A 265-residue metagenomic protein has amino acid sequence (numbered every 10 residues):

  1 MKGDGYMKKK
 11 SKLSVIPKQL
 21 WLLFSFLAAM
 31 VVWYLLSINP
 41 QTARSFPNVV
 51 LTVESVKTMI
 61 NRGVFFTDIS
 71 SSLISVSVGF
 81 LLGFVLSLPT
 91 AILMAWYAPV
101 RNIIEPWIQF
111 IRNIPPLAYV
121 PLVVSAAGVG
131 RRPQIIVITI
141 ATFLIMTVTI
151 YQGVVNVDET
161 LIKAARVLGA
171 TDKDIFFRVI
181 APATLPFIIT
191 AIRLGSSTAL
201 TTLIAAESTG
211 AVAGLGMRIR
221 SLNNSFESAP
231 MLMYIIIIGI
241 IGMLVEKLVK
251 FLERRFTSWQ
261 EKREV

Functional and structural regions predicted by a protein language model:
M1-L27, K247-V265: Transmembrane alpha-helical segments of polytopic membrane transport and secretion proteins
I38-L81: Periplasmic/extracellular loop-to-transmembrane helix junction in inner-membrane transport proteins
V78-I108: Transmembrane-helix boundary motif in ABC transporter permease subunits
A98, V155, T190, L232-V265: C-terminal transmembrane helix and the adjacent membrane-cytosol boundary/short C-terminal tail of inner/organellar
Q109-I145, Q152-G153: Generic hydrophobic transmembrane alpha-helix motif, especially the helices
V124-A126, T201-I238, T257, E261-V265: Glycine-rich helix-loop "coupling/hinge" segments at transmembrane-helix boundaries in multipass transporters
I136, I140, D172-A205, M233 (+1 more regions): Transmembrane alpha-helices
V154-V157, A164-T184, N224: Short helix-to-coil transition segments within interhelical loops that connect adjacent transmembrane helices
